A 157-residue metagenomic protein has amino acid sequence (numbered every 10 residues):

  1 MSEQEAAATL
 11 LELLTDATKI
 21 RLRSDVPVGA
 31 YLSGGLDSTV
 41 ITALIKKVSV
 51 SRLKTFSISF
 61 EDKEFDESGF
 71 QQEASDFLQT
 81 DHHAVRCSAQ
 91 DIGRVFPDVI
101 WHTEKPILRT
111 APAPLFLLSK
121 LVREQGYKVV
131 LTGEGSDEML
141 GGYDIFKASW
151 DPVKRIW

Functional and structural regions predicted by a protein language model:
M1-W157: ATP-dependent adenylate-handling active sites, centered on carboxylate activation for C-N bond formation
